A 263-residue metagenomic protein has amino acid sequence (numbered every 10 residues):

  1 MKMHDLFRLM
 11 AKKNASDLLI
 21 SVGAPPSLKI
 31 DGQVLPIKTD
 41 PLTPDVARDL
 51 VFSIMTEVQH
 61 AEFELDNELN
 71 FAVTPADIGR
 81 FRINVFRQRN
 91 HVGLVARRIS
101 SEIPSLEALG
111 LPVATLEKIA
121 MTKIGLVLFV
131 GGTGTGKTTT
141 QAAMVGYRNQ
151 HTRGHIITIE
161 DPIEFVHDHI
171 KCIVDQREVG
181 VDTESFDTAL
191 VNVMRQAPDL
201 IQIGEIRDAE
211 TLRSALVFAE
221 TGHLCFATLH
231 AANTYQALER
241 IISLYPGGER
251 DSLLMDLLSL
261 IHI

Functional and structural regions predicted by a protein language model:
M1-H262: Short, flexible helix-loop junctions that flank or precede catalytic/ligand sites
